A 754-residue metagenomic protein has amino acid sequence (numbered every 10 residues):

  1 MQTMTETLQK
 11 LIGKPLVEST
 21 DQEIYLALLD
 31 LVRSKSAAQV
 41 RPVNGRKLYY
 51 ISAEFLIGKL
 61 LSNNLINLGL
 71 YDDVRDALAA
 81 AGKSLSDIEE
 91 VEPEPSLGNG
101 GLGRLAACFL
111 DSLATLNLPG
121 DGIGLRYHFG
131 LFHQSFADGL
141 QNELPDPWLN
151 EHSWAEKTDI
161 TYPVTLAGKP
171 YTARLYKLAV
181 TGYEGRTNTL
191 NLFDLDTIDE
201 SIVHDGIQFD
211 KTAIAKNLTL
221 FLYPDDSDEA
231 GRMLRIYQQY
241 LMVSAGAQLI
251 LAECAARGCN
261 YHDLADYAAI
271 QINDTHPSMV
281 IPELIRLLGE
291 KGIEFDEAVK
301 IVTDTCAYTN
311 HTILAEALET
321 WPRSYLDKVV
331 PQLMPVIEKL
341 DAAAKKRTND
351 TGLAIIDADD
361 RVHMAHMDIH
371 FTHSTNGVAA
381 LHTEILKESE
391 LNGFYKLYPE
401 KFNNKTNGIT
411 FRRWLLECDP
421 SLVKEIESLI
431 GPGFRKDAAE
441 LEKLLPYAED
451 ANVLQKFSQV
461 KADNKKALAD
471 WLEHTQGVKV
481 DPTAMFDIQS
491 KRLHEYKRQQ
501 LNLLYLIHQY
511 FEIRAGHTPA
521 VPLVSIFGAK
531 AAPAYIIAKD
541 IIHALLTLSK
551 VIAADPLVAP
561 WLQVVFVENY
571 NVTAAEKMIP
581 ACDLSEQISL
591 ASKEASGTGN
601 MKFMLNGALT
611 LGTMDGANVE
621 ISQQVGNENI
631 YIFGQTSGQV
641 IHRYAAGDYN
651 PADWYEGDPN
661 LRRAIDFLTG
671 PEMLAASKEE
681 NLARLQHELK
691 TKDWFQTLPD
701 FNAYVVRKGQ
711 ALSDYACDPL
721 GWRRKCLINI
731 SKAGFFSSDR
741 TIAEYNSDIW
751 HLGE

Functional and structural regions predicted by a protein language model:
M1-E754: A conserved ligand/cofactor-binding region detector
